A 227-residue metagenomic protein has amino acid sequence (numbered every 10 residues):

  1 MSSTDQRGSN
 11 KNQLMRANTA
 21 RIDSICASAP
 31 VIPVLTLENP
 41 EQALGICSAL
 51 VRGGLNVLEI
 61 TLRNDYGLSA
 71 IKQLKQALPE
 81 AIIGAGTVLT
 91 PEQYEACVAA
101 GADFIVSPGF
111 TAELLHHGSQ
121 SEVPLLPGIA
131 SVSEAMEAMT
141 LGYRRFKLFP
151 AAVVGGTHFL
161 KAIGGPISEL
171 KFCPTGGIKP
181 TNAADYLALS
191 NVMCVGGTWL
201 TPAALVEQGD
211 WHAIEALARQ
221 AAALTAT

Functional and structural regions predicted by a protein language model:
S2-A100, Q120, E169, P180-T181 (+1 more regions): Conserved N-terminal beta1-alpha1 strand-loop-helix module at the mouth
V34-T36, V57-N64, A81-L89, A102-F110 (+3 more regions): Catalytic beta/alpha-barrel core
I46, L114, E134: Aromatic/hydrophobic pocket-lining residues that form π-stacking "cages" and hydrophobic walls in ligand
G54-N56, A77-E80, A99-I105, Q120-L126 (+3 more regions): Glycine-enriched alpha-helix->loop->beta-strand junction motifs that scaffold or abut catalytic
L55-I60, V98-A100, S121, M136-L160 (+2 more regions): Glycine/Thr-rich beta-alpha phosphate-binding loop at enzyme active sites
A85-G86, P174-I178, V195-T198: Glycine-rich beta-strand-to-loop/alpha-helix junction loops that act as flexible
T90-A100, S133-L141, K179-M193: Catalytic cores of alpha/beta
P108-L114, K147-G156, N191-D210: Glycine-rich phosphate-binding active-site loops on the catalytic face of alpha/beta enzymes
